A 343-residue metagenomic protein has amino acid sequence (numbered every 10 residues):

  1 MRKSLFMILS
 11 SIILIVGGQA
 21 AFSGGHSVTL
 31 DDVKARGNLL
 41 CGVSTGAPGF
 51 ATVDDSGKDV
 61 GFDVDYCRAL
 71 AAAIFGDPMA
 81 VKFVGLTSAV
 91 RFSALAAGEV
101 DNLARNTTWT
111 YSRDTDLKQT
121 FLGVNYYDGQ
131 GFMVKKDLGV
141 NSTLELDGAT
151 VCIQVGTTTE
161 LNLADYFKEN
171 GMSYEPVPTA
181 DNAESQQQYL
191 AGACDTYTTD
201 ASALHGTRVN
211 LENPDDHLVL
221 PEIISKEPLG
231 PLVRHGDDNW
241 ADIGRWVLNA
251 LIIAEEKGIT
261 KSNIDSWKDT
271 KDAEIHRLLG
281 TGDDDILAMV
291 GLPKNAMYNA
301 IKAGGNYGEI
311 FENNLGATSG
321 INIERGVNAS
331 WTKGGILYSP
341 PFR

Functional and structural regions predicted by a protein language model:
M1-I8: Bacterial N-terminal signal peptides that target proteins for export
I8-G17: Bacterial N-terminal signal peptides
G24, D65-R68, A72-A73, K136-V140 (+7 more regions): Extended ligand-binding regions for polar small-molecule ligands
H26-A104, I286-M289, A296, A303-Y307 (+2 more regions): Extracytoplasmic small-molecule ligand-binding "clamshell" domains of the periplasmic binding protein/Venus flytrap
H26-S27, V81-S93, L138-N141, P176-A191: Short helix-initiation/N-cap motifs at beta->coil->alpha
K34-N38, A71-M79, A96-V100, D137 (+5 more regions): Sec-exported extracytoplasmic/periplasmic mature domains
L40-G49, D59-I74, T108, D128-Q186: Bilobed "Venus flytrap"/periplasmic-binding protein-like clamshell domains and structurally analogous long
R68, A72, G76-E145, A201-I224 (+2 more regions): Acidic, polar ligand-binding/catalytic clefts
